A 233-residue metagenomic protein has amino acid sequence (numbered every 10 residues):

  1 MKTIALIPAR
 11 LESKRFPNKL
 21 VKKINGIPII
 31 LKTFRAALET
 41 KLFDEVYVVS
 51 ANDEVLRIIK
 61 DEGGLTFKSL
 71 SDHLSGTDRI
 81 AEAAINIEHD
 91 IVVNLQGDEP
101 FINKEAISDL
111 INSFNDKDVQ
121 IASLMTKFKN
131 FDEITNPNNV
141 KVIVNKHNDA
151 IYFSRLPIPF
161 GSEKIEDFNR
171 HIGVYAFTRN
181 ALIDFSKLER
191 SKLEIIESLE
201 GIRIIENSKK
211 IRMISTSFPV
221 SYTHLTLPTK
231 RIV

Functional and structural regions predicted by a protein language model:
K2-V49: N-terminal glycine-rich phosphate-binding loop and ensuing alpha1 helix
R15, F101, A176, S198: Short aromatic/basic micro-patch
F43, H89, K117-V119, K209: Short, high-confidence coil segments that cap the C-terminus of an alpha-helix and link into the following beta-strand
Y47, D53-D109: Short phosphate-binding loop-to-helix
I102-S191: Conserved core of the sugar-phosphate nucleotidyltransferase
E189-I202: Donor nucleotide-sugar recognition loop
G201-S217: Catalytic donor-sugar/metal-binding loop of nucleotide-sugar-dependent glycosyltransferases
T223-T229: Conserved small/polar residues in nucleotide/adenosyl-binding loops
